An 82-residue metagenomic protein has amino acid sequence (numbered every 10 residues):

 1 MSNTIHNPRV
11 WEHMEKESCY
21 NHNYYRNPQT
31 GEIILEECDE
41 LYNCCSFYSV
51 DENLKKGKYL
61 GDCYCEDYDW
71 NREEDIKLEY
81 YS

Functional and structural regions predicted by a protein language model:
S2-S82: Cysteine-centered metal-binding/redox modules
